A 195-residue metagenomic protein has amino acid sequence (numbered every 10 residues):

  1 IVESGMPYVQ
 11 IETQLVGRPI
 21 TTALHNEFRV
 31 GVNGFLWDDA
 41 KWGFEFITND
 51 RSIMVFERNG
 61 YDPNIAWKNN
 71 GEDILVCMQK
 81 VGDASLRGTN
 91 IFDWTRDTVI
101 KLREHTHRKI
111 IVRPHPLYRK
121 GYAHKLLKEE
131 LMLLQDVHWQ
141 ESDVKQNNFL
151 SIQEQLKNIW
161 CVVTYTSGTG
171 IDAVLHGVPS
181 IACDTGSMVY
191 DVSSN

Functional and structural regions predicted by a protein language model:
S4-P7, H107-R108, V178-P179: A short helix->loop->beta-strand "cap" motif at the edges of active sites that frequently abuts
V9-E12, R18, R113, S142 (+2 more regions): Generic beta-sheet signal
I11-I91: A nucleotide-sugar donor-handling region in carbohydrate enzymes
Q14-V16, Q79-D83, P116-R119, K145 (+2 more regions): Short, solvent-exposed loop/turn segments at secondary-structure junctions
P19-A23, S85-T89, G121-L127, T166-T169 (+2 more regions): A short acidic (Asp/Glu
D73, K109, W160-C161: Structural motif
V99-Q146: Catalytic donor nucleotide-activated moiety binding site of glycosyltransferases and closely related
N147-S194: A donor-sugar binding/catalytic signature common to diverse glycosyltransferases and related nucleotide-sugar
